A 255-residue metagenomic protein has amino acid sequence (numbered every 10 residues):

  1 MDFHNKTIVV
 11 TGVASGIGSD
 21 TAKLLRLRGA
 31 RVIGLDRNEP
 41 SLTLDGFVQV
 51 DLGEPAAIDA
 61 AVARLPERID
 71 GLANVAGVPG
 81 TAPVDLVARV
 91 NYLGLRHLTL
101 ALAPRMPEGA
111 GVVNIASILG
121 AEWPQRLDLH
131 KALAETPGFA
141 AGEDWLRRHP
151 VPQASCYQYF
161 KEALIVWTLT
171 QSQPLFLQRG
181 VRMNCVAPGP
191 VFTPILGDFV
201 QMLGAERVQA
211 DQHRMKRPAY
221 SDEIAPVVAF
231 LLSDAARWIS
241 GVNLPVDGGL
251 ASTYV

Functional and structural regions predicted by a protein language model:
D2-I33: Canonical Rossmann dinucleotide-binding motif of NAD(H)/NADP(H)-dependent dehydrogenases/reductases, specifically
L42-A56: Rossmann-fold cofactor-recognition segment
P79-G80, G111-Q178, P190-F192: Catalytic loop of short-chain dehydrogenase/reductase
H97, Q153-Q158, E162-I165, C185 (+2 more regions): C-terminal helical subdomain
N114-S117, R182-P194, L232, P245-D247: Conserved SDR Rossmann-fold cofactor-binding beta-strand/turn motif
L127, A132, S240-V255: Short C-terminal tail/terminal secondary-structure segment of NAD(P)H-dependent dehydrogenase/reductase domains
L177, R182, I239-G241: Short, small/polar-rich loop/turn modules that mediate ligand/substrate recognition or access, typified
